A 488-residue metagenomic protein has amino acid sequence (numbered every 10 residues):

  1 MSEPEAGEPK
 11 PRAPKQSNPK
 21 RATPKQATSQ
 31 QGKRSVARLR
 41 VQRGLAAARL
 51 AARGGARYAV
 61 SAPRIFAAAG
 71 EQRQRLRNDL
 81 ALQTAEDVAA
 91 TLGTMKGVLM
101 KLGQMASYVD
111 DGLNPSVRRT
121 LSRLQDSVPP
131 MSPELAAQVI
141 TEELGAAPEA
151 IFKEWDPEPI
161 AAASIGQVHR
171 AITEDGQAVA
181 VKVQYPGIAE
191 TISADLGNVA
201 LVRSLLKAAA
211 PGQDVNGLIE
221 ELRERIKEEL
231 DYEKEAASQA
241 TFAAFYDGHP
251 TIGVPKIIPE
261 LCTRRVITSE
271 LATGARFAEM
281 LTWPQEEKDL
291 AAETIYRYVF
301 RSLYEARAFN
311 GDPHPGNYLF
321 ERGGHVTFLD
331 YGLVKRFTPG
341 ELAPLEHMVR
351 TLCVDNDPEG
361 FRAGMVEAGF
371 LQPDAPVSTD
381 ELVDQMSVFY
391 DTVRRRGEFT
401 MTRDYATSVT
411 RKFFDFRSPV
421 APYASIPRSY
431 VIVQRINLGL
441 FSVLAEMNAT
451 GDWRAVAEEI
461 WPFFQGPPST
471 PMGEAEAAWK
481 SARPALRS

Functional and structural regions predicted by a protein language model:
M1-Q167, S193-V215, G451-D452, E459 (+2 more regions): N-terminal accessory/targeting segments that precede structured cores
K33, A52, A67-Q72, L76-N78 (+6 more regions): Helix-rich C-lobe and terminal helical cap/extension of kinase-like folds
V98, A162-I165, C262-I267, L271 (+1 more regions): Core structural elements
P115, S122-P129, T141, A189-G197 (+7 more regions): ATP-dependent phospho-/nucleotidyl transfer catalytic cores
E149-I160, F245-V266, W453-I460: Long, charged, glycine-rich C-terminal linkers/tails
R170, Q177-Y185: Glycine-rich ATP phosphate-binding loop
A171-I172, P313: Conserved beta3 strand of the Hanks-type protein kinase catalytic N-lobe
G316-F320: Hydrophobic residue at the +6 position relative to the catalytic HRD Asp in the kinase catalytic loop
